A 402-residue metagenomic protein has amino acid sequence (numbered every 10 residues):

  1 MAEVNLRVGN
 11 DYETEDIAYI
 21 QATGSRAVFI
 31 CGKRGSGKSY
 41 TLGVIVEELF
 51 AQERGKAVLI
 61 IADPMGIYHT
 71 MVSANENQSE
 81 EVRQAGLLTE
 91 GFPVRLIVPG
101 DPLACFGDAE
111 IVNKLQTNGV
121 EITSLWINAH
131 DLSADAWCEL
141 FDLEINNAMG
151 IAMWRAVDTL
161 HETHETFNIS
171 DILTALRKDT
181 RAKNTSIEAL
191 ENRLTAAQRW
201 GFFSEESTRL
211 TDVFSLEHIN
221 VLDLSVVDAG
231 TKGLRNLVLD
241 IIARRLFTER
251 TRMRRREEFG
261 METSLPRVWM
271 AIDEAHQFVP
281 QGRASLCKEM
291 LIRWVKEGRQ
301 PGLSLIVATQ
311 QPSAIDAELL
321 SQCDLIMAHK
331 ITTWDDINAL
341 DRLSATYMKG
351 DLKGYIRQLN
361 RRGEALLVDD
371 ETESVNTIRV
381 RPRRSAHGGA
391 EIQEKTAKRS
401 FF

Functional and structural regions predicted by a protein language model:
M1-K33, Y40-K56, E76-N77, E262-P266 (+1 more regions): Basic- and hydrophobic-enriched, low-structure N-terminal and domain-boundary segments that flank ATP-binding catalytic
V28, N220, I306: Conserved beta-strand position immediately N-terminal to the Walker
K33-R34, P312: The conserved Walker
V44-L59, M65-R293, Q300, R357-E373: P-loop NTPase motor domains
E47, V295-N376: Conserved ATP-driven motor cores of ASCE-family P-loop NTPases powering translocation/secretion/packaging/pilus
D63-M65, G100, E274, V307-P312 (+1 more regions): A short beta-strand-to-loop transition that corresponds to the Sensor-1 phosphate-sensing loop of AAA+ P-loop ATPases
R361-F402: Conserved P-loop NTPase motor module
